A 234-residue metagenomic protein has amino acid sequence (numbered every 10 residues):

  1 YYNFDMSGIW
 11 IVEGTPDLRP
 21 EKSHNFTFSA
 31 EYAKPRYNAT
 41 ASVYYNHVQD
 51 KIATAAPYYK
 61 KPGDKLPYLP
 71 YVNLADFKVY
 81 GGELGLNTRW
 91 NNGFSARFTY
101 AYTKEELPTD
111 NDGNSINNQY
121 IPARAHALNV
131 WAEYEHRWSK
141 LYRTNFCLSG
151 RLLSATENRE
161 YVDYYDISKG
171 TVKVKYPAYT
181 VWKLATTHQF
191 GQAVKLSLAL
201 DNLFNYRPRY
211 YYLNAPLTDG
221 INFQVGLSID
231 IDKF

Functional and structural regions predicted by a protein language model:
Y1-N25, Y45-L69, S154-D163, N205-T218: Surface-exposed extracellular loop regions of Gram-negative outer-membrane beta-barrel proteins, predominantly
Y1-S7, E21, H47, K51 (+10 more regions): Surface-exposed loop/turn and secondary-structure junction residues enriched for glycine/proline
T15, N25-E31, N38-T40, Y71 (+5 more regions): Membrane-embedded beta-strand positions in outer-membrane beta-barrel channels/transporters
D17-R19, N73, D230: Generic structural detector for well-ordered beta-strands
R19-E21, E31, S42-Y44, A75-F77 (+4 more regions): Surface-exposed loop and edge beta-strand positions of immunoglobulin-like domains
E21-F28, A101, Q119-F234: Conserved C-terminal beta-signal and adjacent last beta-strands/turns of outer-membrane beta-barrel proteins
A33-P35, N91, S139, G191: Short strand-coil-strand connectors
Y44-V48, Y59, K65-Y161: Gram-negative outer-membrane beta-barrel transporters
